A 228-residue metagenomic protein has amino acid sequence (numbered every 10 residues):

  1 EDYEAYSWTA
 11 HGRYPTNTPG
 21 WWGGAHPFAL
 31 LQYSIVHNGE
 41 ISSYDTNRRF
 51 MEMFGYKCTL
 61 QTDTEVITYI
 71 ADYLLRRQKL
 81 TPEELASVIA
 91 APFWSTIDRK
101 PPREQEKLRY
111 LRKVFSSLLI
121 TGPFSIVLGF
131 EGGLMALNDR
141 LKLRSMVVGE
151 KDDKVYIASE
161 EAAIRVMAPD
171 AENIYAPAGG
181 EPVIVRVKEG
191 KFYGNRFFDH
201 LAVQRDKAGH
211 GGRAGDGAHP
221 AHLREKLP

Functional and structural regions predicted by a protein language model:
E1-G209, G215, P220-P228: Conserved short alpha-helical segments that host acidic/polar catalytic motifs at enzyme active sites
